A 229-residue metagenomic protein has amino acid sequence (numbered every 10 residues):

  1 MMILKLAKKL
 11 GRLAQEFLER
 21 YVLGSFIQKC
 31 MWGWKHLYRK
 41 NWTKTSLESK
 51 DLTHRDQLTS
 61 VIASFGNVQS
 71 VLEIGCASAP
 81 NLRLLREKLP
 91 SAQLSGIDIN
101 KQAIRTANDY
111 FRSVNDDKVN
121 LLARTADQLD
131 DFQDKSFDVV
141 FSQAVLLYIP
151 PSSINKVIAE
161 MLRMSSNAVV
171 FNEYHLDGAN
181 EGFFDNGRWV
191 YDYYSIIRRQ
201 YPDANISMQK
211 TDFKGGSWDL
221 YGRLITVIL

Functional and structural regions predicted by a protein language model:
M1-D131, I149-K156, E160, M164-L229: Class I (Rossmann-like) S-adenosyl-L-methionine-dependent methyltransferase catalytic domain, capturing the SAM-binding
F141: A conserved beta-strand element that flanks and buttresses the S-adenosyl-L-methionine
A144-Y148: Short catalytic micro-motifs in class I SAM-dependent methyltransferases
